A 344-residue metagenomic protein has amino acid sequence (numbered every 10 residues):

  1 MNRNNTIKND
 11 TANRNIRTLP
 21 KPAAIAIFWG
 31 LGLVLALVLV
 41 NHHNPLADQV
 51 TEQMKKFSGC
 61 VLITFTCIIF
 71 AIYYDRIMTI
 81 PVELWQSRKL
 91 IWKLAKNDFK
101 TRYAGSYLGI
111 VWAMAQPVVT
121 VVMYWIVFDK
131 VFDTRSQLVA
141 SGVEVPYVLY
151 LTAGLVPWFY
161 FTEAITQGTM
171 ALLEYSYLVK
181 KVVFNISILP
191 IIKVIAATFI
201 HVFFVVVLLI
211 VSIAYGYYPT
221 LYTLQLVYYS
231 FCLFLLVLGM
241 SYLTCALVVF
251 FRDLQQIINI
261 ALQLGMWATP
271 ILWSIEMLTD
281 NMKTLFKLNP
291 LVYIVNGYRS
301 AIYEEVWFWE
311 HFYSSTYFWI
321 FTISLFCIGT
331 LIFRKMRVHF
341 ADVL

Functional and structural regions predicted by a protein language model:
N2-L344: Hydrophobic transmembrane alpha-helices and immediately adjacent juxtamembrane helices of multi-pass inner-membrane
